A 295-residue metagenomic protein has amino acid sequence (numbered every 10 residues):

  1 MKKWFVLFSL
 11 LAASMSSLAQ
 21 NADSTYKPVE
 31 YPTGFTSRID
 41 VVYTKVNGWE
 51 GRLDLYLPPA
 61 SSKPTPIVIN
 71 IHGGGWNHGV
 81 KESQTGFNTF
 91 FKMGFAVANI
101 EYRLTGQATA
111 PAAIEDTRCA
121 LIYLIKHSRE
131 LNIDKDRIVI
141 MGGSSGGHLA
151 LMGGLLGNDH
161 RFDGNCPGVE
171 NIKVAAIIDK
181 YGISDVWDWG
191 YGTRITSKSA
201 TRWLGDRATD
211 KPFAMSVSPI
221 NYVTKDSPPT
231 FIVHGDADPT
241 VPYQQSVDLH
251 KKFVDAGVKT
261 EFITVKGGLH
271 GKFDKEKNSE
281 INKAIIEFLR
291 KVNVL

Functional and structural regions predicted by a protein language model:
M1-S24: Bacterial Sec-dependent N-terminal signal peptides
Q20-L295: Alpha/beta-hydrolase superfamily serine-hydrolase fold, recognizing
